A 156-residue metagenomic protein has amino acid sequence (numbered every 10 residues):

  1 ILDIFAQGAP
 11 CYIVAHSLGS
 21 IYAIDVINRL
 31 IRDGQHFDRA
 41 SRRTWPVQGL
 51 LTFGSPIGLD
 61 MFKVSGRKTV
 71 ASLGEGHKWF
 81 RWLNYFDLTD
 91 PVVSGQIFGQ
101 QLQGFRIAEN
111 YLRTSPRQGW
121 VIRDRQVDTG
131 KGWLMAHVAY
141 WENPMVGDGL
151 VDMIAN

Functional and structural regions predicted by a protein language model:
I1-V14, L18-N156: Lipid deacylating catalytic domains
